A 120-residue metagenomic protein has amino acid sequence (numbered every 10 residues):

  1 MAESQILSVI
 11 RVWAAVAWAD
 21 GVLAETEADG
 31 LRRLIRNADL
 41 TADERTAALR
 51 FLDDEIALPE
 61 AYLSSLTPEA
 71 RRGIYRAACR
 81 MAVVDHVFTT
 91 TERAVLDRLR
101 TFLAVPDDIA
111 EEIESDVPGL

Functional and structural regions predicted by a protein language model:
M1-L120: Small-residue-enriched hydrophobic alpha-helices in membranes
